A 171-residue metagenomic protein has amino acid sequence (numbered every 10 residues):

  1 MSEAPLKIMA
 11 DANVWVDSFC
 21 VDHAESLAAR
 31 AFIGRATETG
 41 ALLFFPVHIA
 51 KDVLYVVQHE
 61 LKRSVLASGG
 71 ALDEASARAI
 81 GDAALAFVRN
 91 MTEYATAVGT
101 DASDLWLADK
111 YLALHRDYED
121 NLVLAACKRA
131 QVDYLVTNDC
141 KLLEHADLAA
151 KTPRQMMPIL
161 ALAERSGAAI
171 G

Functional and structural regions predicted by a protein language model:
M1-H48, E60-V65, A161-G171: Short, well-structured N-terminal submotif of metal-dependent ribonuclease cores
S2-K7, L124-G171: Acidic, PIN/NYN-like endoribonuclease modules and their adjacent C-terminal/linker elements
A10, F44-F45, G99, Y118 (+1 more regions): Short beta-strand scaffold positions
A12, D120-L124: Conserved glycosyltransferase catalytic-site signature
V21, V47-K51, G81-A113: Acidic catalytic patch
A29, E119-D120: Amphipathic coiled-coil/heptad-repeat helices and related helical stalk/stem segments that mediate oligomerization
E60-I80: A charged helix-plus-loop insertion that forms the helical arch/lid used to bind and gate nucleic-acid substrates
